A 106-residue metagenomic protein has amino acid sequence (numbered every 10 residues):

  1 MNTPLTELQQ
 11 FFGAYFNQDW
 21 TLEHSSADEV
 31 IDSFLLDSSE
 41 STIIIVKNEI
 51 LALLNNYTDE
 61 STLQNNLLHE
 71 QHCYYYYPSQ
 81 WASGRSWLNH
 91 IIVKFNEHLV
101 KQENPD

Functional and structural regions predicted by a protein language model:
M1-F34, I92, N96: Short terminal alpha-helical segments
T3, S41, I45, S79-A82 (+1 more regions): Alpha-helix boundary/N-cap detector
T3-P4, E60-H72: Short cationic/low-complexity microdomains
Q18-D19, S41-T42, Y57, Y74 (+2 more regions): Short secondary-structure junctions and interdomain/linker hinges
W20-L63: Amphipathic alpha-helical interaction modules
L67-D106: Amphipathic alpha-helical binding modules
